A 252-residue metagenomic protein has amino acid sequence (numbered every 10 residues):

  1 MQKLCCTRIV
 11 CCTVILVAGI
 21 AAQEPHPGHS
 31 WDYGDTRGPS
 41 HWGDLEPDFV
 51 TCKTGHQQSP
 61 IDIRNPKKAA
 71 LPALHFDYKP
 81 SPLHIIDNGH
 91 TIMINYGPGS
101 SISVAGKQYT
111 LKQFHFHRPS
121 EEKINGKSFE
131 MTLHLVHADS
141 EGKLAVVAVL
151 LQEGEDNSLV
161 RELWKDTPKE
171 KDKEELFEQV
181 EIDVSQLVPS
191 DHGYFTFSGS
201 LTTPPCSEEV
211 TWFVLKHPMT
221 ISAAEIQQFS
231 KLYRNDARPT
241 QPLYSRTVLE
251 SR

Functional and structural regions predicted by a protein language model:
Q2-R252: Alpha-carbonic anhydrase
